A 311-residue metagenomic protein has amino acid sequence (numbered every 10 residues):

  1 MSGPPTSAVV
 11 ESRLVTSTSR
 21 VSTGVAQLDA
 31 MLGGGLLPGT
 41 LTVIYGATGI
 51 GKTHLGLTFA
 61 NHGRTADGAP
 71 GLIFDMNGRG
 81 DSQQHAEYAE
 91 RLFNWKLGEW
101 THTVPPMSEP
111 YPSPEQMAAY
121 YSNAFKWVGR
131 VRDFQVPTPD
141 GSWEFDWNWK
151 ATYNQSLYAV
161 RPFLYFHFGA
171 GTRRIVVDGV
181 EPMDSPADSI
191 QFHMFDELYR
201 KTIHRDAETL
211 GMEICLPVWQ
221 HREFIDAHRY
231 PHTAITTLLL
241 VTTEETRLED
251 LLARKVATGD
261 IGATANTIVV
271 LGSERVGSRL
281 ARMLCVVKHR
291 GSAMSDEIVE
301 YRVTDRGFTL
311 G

Functional and structural regions predicted by a protein language model:
M1-V15: Charged, amphipathic alpha-helical linker segments immediately N-terminal to NTP-binding catalytic cores
S22-G35: Pre-Walker A adenine-sensing motif
G34-S108: Walker A/P-loop NTP-binding active-site region of P-loop NTPases, recognizing the glycine-rich GxxxxGKT/S
I50, E181-A187, T246-E249: Short acidic, S/G/P-rich loop/turn micro-motifs used as interaction or catalytic elements
D75-M183: Conserved inter-motif catalytic segment of the P-loop NTP-binding fold
M183-M194, D206: Conserved ATPase-coupling elements of RecA-like P-loop NTPase cores
I190-E197, A253-G259: Charged helix-capping and loop-helix junction motifs
G211-G307: Phosphate-binding/switch region of NTP-binding enzymes
